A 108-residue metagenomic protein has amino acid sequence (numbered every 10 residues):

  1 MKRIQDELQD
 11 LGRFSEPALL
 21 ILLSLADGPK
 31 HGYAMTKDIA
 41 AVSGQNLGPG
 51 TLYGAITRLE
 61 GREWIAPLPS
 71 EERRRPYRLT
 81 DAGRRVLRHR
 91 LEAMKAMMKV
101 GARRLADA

Functional and structural regions predicted by a protein language model:
K2-Q5, R88-A108: Amphipathic alpha-helical dimerization/coiled-coil segments that flank or bridge DNA-binding/regulatory modules
L8-T51, E71: N-terminal helix-turn-helix DNA-binding core of bacterial DNA-binding proteins
A41, P67, E92: Surface-exposed, Lys/Arg-rich phosphate-binding patches that contact polyanionic backbones
L52-G54, R58-L59: Basic amphipathic alpha-helical segments that dock to polyanions
E60-E71, R78: Beta-hairpin "wing" of winged helix-turn-helix
E72-L91: Basic, amphipathic "hinge/linker" alpha-helix immediately C-terminal to the N-terminal HTH DNA-binding motif
